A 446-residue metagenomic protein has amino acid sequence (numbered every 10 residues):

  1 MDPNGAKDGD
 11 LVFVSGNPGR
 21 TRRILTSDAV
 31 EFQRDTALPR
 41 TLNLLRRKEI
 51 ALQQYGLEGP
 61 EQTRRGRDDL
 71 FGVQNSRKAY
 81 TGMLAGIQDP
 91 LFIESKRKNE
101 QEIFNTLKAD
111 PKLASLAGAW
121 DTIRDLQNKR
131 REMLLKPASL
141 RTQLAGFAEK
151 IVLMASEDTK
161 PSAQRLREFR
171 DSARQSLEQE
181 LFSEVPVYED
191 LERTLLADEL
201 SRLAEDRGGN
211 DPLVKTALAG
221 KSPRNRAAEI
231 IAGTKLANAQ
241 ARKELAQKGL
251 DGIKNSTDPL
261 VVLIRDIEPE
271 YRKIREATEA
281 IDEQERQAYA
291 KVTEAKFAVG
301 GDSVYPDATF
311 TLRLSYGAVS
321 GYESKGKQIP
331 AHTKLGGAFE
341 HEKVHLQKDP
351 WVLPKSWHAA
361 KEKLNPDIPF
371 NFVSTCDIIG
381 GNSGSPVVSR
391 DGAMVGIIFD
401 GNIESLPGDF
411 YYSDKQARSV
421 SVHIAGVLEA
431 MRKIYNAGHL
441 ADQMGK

Functional and structural regions predicted by a protein language model:
M1-K446: Terminal presequence/propeptide segments associated with secretion/organelle targeting and zymogen/polyprotein
